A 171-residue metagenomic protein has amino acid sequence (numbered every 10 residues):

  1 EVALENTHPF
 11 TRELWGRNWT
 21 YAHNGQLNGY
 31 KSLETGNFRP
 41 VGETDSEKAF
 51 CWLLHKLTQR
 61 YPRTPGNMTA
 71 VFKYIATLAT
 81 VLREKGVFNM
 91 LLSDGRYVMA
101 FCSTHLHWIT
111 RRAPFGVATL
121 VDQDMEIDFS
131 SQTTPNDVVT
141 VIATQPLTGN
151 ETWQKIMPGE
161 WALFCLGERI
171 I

Functional and structural regions predicted by a protein language model:
E1-I171: N-terminal segments that mediate ammonia production and transfer in glutamine-dependent amidotransferase systems
